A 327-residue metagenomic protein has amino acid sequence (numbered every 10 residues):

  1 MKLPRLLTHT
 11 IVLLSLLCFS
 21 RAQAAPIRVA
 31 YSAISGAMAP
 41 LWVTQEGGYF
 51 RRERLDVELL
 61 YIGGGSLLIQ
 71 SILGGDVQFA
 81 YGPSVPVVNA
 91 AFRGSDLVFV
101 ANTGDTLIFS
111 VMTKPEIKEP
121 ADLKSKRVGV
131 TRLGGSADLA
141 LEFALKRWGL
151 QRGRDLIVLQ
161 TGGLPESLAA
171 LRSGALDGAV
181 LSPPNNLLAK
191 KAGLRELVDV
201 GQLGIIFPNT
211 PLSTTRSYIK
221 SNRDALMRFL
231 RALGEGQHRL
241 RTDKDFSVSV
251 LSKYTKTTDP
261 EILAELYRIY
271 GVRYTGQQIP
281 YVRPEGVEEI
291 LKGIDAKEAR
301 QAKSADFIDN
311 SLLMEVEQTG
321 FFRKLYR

Functional and structural regions predicted by a protein language model:
M1-L6: Positively charged n-region of N-terminal signal peptides that target proteins for export
T8-C18: Bacterial N-terminal signal peptides
S20-A24: Sec/Tat signal peptide C-region and signal peptidase I cleavage site
A25-R154, V158-G163, A170-S173, D177-P183 (+2 more regions): Short, glycine-/small- and polar/acidic-enriched structural segments that line small-molecule recognition paths
V85, P165-T255: Pocket-lining segment of extracytoplasmic ligand-binding domains
K220-Q301: Secondary-structure end/capping motifs
L291-R327: Conserved C-terminal helix/tail region of periplasmic/extracytoplasmic solute-binding proteins
